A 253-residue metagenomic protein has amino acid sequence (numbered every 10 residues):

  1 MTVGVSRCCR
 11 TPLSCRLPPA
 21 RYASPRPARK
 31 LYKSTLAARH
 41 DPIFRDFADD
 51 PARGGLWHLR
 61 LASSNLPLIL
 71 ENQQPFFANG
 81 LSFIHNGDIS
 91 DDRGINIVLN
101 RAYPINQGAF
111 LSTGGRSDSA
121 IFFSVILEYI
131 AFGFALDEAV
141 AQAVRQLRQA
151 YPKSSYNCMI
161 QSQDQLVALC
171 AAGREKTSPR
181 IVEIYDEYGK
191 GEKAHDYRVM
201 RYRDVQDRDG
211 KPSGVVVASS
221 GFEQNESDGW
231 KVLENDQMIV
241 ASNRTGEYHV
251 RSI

Functional and structural regions predicted by a protein language model:
M1-I253: N-terminal segments that mediate ammonia production and transfer in glutamine-dependent amidotransferase systems
